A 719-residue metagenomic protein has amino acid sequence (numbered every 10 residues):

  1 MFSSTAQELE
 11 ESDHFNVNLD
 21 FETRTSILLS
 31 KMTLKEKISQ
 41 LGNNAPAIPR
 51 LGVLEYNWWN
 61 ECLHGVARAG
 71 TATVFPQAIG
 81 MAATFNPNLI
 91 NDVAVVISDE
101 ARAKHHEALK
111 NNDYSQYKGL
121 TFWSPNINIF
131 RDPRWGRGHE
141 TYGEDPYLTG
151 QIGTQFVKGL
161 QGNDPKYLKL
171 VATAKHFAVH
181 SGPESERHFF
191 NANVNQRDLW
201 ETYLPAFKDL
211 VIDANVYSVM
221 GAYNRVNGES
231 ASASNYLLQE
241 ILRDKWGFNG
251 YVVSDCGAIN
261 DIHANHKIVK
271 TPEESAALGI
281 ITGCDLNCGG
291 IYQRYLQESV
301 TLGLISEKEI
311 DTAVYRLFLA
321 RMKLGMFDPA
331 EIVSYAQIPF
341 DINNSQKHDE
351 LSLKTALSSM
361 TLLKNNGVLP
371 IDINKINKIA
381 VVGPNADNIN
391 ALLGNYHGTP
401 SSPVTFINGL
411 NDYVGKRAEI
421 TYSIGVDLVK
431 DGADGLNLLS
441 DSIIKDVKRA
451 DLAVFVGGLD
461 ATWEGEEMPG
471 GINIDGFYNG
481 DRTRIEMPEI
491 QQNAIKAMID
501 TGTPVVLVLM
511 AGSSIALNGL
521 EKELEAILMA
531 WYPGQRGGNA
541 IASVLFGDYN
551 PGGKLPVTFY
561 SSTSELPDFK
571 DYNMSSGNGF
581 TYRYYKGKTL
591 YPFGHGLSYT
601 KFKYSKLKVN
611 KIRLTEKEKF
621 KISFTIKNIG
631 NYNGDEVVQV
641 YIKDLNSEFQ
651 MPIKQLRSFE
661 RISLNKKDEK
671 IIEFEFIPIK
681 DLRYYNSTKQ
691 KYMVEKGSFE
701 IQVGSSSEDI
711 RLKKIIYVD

Functional and structural regions predicted by a protein language model:
F2, A6-Y684, M693-E708: Glycoside hydrolase catalytic-domain context in secreted enzymes
Q690: Extracellular/periplasmic metallocenter environments
D709-D719: Short beta-strand elements
